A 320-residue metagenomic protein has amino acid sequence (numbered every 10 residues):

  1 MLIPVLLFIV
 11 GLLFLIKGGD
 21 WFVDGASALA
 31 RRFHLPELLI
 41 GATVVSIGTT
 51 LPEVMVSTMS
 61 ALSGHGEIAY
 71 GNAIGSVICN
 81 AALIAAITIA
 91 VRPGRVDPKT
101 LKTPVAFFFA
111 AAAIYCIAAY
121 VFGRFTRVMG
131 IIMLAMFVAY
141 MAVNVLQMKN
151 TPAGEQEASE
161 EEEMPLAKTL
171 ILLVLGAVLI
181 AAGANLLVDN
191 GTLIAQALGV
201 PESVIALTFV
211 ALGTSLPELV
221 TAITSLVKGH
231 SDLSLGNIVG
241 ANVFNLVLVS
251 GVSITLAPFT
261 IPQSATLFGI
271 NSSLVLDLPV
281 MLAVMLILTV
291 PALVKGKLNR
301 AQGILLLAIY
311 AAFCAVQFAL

Functional and structural regions predicted by a protein language model:
M1-L320: Hydrophobic alpha-helical segments, chiefly the membrane-spanning helices and signal/signal-anchor peptides
